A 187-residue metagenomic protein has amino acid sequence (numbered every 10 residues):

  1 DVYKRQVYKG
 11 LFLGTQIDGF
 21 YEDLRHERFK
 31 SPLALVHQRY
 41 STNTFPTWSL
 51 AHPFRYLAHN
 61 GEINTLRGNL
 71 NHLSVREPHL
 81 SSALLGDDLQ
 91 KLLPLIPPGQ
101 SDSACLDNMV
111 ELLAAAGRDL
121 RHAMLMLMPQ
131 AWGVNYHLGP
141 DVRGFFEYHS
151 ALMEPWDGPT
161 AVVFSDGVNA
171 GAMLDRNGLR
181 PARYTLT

Functional and structural regions predicted by a protein language model:
V2-Y3: Short, small-residue-biased leader/transition segments that mark boundaries at the very start of proteins
Y8-G10, Q16-F20, N43-W48, H52 (+6 more regions): Short helix/loop capping segments that flank catalytic or ligand/cofactor-binding pockets
Q16, Q38-R39, F145: Short linear interaction motifs
D23-T47: Active-site-adjacent "gating/activation" loops or surface patches in catalytic cores
A34, S49-I63, R67, E154-T187: Conserved catalytic micro-motifs used in adenylation/nucleotidyl-transfer and phosphoryl/amide- and methyl-transfer
N64, L70-E147: Conserved catalytic alpha/beta cores of large enzymes that bind or transform nucleotide phosphates and polynucleotides
P140-T160: Phosphate-interacting basic helix/loop segments used at nucleotide- and nucleic-acid interfaces
